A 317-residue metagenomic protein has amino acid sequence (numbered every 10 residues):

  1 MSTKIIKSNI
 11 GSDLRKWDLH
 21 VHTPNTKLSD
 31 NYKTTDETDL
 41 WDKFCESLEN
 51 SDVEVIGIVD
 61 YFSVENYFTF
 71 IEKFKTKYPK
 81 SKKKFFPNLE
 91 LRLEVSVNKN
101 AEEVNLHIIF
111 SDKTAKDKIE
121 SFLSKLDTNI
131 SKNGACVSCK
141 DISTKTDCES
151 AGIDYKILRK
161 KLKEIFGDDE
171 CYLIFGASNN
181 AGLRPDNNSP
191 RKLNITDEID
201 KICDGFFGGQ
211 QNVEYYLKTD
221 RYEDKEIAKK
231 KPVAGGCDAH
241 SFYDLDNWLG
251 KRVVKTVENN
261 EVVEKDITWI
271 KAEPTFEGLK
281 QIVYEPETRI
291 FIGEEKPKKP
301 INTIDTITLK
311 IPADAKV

Functional and structural regions predicted by a protein language model:
M1-V55, V64-F86, L91-D117, D169 (+1 more regions): Charged catalytic cores and adjacent phosphate/nucleic-acid-binding surfaces used for phosphate/nucleic-acid chemistry
D60: Nucleotide-cofactor and metal-assisted catalytic machinery
K73, F122-K125, N129, K161 (+1 more regions): Residues that form generic nucleotide/phosphate-binding pockets
L89-A151: Flexible, acidic/histidine-containing loops and adjacent segments that form or flank the divalent-metal
A135-S189: Hydrophobic, aromatic-enriched interface-forming segments
